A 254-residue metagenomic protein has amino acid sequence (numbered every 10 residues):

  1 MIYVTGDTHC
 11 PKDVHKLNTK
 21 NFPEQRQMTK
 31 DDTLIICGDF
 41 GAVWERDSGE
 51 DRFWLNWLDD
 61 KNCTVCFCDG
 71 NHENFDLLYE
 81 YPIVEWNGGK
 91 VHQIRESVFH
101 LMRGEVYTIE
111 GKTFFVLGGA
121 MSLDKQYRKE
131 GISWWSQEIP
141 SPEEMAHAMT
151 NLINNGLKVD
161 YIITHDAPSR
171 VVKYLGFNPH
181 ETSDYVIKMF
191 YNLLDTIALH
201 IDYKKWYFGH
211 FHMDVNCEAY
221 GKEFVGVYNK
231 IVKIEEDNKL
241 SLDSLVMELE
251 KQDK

Functional and structural regions predicted by a protein language model:
M1-H9, G111-A120, I163-H165, E223-V227: Active-site-proximal beta-strand elements of phosphoester/diester hydrolases
M1-N18, M121-I132: Short, charged N-terminal beta->alpha structural module
V4, T33-C37, Y161-H165, Y207: Structural motif
T5, P11-I109, F177, S183 (+2 more regions): Core catalytic region of metal-dependent phosphoesterases/phosphodiesterases, especially metallo-beta-lactamase-like
T8-P11, F40-G41, N71-N74, A120-M121 (+2 more regions): Catalytic metal-binding/acid-base residues of hydrolase active sites
T64-C68, N87-E96, R170-E248: Conserved beta-sheet core of the metallophosphoesterase superfamily
G89, E96, E110-K188: Active-site-proximal loop/helix segment associated with metal-binding centers of metalloenzymes
